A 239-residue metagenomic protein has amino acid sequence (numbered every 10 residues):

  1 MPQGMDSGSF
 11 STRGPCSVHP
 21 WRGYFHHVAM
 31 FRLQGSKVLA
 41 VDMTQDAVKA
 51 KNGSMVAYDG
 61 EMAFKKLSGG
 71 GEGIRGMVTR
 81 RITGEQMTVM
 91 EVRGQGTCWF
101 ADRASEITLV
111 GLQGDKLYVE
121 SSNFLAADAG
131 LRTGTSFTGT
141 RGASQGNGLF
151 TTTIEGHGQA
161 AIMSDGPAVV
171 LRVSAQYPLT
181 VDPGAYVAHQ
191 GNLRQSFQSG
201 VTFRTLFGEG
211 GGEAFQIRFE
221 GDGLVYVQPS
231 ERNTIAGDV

Functional and structural regions predicted by a protein language model:
G4-V239: Phosphate/adenylate-binding glycine loop and adjacent helical scaffold
